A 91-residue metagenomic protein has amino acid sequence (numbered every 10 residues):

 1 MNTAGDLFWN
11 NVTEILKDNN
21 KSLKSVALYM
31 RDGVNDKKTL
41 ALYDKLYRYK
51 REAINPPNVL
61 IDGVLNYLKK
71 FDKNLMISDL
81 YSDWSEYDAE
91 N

Functional and structural regions predicted by a protein language model:
M1-A4, N20, K73-N91: Short, charged recognition helix plus adjacent turn of helix-turn-helix-like nucleic-acid-binding domains
M1-G33: A short, Lys/Arg-rich alpha-helix, primarily the initiator
A4, F8, S22, L42-K45 (+2 more regions): N-terminal positioning helix adjacent to the helix-turn-helix/winged-helix DNA-binding module
T13, K24-L28, D44, D62 (+1 more regions): Residues within the helices of the helix-turn-helix
Y29-D32, Y49, Y67-K70: A short, basic/aromatic helix-end/turn motif that makes direct DNA contacts
D32-P56: Recognition helix of helix-turn-helix/homeodomain-like DNA-binding domains that insert into the DNA major groove
P57-S78: DNA major-groove recognition helix of helix-turn-helix/homeodomain DNA-binding modules
